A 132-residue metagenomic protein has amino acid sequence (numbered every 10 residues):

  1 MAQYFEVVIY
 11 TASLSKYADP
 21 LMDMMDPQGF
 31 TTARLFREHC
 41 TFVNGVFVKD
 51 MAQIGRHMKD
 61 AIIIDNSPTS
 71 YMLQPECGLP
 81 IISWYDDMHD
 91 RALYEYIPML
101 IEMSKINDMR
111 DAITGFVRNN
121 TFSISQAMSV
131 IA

Functional and structural regions predicted by a protein language model:
Q3, L14-A132: C-terminal cap/substrate-recognition subdomain and adjoining C-terminal extension of metal-dependent phosphatase-like
Y4-V8: Short active-site oxyanion
T11: Conserved, non-catalytic sequence blocks in retroelement Pol enzymes and Pol-derived host proteins
